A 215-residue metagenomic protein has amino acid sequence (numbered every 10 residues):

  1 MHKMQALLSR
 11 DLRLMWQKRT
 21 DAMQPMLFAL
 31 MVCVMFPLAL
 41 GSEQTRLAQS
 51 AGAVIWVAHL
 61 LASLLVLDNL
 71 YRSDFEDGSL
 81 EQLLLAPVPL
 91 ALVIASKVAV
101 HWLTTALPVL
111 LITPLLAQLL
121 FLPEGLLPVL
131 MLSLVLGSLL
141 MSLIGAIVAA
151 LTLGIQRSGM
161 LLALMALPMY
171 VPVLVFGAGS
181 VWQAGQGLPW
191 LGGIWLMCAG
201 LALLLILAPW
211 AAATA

Functional and structural regions predicted by a protein language model:
M1-P25: Aromatic- and glycine-rich beta-strand/loop motifs that create alpha-glucan
M15, L64-L84: Transmembrane helix boundary and interhelical loop/hinge segments in multi-pass membrane proteins
R19-G41, W56-H59, M165-F176, A199-A208: Hydrophobic alpha-helical transmembrane segments of multi-pass membrane transport/permease proteins
A39-S50, P114-V135, V181-I194: Membrane-interfacial helix-loop-helix connectors in multipass membrane proteins
A51-L67, Y71: Long, hydrophobic alpha-helical segments
V88-W102, V129, L162-L164: Membrane-interface alpha-helices at helix entry/exit sites of multi-pass transporters
A95-L120, L140, I144, G177-A178: Hydrophobic alpha-helical transmembrane segments that constitute the membrane-spanning cores of multi-pass membrane
P128, S133-L167: A structural motif at transmembrane helix-loop-helix junctions in multipass membrane proteins
